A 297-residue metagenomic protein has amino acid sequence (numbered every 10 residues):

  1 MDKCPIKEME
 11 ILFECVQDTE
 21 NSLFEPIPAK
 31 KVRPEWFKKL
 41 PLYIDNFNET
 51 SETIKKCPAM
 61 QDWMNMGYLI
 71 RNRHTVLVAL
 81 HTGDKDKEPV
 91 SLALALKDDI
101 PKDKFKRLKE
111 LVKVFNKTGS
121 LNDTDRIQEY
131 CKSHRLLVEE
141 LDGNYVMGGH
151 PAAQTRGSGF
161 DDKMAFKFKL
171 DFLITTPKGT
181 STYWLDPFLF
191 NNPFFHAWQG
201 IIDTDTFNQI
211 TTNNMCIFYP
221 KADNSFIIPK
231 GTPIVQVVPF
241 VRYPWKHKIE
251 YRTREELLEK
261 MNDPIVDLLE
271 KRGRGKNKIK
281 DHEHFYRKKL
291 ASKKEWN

Functional and structural regions predicted by a protein language model:
M1-I210, Y219-N297: Non-catalytic terminal segments and appended small domains
